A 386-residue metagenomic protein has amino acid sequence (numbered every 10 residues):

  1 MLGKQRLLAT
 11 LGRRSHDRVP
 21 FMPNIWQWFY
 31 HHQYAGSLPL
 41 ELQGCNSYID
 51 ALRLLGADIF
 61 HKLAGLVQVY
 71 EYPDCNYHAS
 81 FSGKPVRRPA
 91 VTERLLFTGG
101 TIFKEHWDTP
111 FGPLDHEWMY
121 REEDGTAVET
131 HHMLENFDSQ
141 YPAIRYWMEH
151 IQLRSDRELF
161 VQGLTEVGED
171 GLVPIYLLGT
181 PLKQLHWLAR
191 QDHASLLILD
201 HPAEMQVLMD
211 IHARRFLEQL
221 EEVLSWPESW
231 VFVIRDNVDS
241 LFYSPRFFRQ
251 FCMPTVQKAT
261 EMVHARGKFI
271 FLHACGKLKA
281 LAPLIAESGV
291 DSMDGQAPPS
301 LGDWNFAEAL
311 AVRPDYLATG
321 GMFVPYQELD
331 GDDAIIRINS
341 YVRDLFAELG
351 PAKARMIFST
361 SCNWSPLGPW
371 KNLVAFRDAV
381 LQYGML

Functional and structural regions predicted by a protein language model:
M1-L42, D138-L386: Active-site loop segments of alpha/beta catalytic cores
S15, R53-F60, G99, P110-P113: Short, solvent-exposed loop/edge-beta patches enriched in aromatic
N24-W26, K62-L66, D108-P110: Acidic/polar N-terminal loop/beta-strand segments that form early-domain functional surfaces
W28, G112-D115, E123-D124, P181-K183: Short, acidic Gly/Pro/Ser/Thr-rich loop/turn segments
H31-P85: Segments that shape or occlude catalytic/ligand-binding pockets
V67-F97, F111, A127-V128, Q219: Short small/polar-residue motifs
S80-T92, E117-F160: A gly/proline- and charged-residue-enriched helix-loop-helix capping module
P89-L96, G100-T109, P113-E122: Serine/threonine-rich low-complexity intrinsically disordered regions
